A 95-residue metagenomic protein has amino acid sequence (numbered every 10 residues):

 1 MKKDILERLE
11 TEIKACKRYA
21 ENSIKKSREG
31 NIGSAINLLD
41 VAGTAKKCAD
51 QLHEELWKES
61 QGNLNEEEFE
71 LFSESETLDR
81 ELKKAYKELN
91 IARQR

Functional and structural regions predicted by a protein language model:
K2-R95: Long, low-complexity or tandemly repetitive, helically biased scaffold regions used for multimeric assembly/adhesion
